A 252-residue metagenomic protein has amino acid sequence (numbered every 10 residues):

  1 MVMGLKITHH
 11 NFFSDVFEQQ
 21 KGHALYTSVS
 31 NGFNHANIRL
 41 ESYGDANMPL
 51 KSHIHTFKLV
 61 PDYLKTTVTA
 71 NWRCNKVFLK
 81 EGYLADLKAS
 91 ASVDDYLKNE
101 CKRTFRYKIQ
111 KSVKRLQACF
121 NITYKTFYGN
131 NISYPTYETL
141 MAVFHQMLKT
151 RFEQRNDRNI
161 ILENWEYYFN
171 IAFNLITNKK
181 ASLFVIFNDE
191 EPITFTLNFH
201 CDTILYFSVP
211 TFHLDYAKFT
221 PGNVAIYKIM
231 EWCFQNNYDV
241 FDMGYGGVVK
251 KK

Functional and structural regions predicted by a protein language model:
M1-M3, D239, G244-K252: C-terminal catalytic domain of photolyase/cryptochrome flavoproteins, centering on the FAD-binding pocket
V2-S28, G32, S52-G82, L87-A91 (+1 more regions): A conserved beta-strand-loop-helix scaffold within acyl/acetyltransferase catalytic domains
N37-K51: Short, basic/hydrophobic alpha-helical segments
G44-A46, K111, R115, N174 (+2 more regions): A generic secondary-structure signal
K51-V60, C233-Y245: Conserved GNAT acetyl-CoA-binding A-motif
M147, R151, K228-F234: Amphipathic alpha-helical segments in well-ordered regions
E190, G222, K251: Hydrophobic, well-ordered secondary-structure elements that form the walls of internal hydrophobic environments
A217-E231: Conserved acetyl-CoA-binding loop-helix of GNAT-fold acetyltransferases
